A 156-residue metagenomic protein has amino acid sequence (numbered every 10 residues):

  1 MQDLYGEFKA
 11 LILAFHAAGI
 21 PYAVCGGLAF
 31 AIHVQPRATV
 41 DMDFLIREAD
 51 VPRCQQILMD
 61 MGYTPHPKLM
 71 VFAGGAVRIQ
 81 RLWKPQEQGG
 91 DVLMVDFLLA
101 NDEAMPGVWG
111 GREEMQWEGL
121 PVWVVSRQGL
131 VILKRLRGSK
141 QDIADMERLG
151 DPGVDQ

Functional and structural regions predicted by a protein language model:
M1-Q156: Compositionally biased terminal segments of proteins
